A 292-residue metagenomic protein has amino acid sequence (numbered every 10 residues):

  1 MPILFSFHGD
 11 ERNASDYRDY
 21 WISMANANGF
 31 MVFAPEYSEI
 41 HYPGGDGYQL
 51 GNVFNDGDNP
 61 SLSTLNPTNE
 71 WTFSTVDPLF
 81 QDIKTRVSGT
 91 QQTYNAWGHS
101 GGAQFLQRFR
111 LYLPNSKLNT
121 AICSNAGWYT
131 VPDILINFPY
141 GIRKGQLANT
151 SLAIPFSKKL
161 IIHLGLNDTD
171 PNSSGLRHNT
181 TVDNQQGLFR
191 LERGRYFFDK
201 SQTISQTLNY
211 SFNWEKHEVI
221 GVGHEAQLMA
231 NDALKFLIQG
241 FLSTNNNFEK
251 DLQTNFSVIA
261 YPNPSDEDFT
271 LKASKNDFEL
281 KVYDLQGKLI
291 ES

Functional and structural regions predicted by a protein language model:
P2-T93: Serine-hydrolase catalytic machinery in alpha/beta-hydrolase-like enzymes
F5-F7, S124, V219: Alpha/beta-hydrolase
T93-N95, T120: Residue in the alpha/beta-hydrolase core beta-strand immediately N-terminal to the catalytic nucleophile
G98, G102: Gly/Ala-rich beta-loop-alpha elbow adjacent to hydrolase catalytic centers
A103-P114: Short glycine-enriched nucleophile-adjacent loop and the immediately C-terminal alpha-helix near the catalytic center
N119-Q206: The feature captures the conserved acid-bearing segment of alpha/beta-hydrolase catalytic domains
F198-L242: C-terminal catalytic histidine-bearing segment of alpha/beta-hydrolase fold enzymes
E249-S292: C-terminal outer-membrane/trafficking sorting elements
